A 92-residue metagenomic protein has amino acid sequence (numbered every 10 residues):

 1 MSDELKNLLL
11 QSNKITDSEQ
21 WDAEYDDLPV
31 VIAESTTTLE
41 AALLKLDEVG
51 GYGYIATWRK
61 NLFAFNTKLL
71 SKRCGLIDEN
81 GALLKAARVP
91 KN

Functional and structural regions predicted by a protein language model:
M1-Y25: Acidic-basic catalytic patches of nuclease active cores, encompassing PD-(D/E)XK and other metal-cofactor nuclease
N7-K14, L28-T36, A86-R88: Short low-complexity stretches enriched in small and charged residues
I15, E19, A56, F63 (+2 more regions): Generic marker of "main functional regions" within proteins
L28-P29, E34-I77: Catalytic cores of nucleic-acid endonucleases
K72-N92: Intrinsically disordered, low-complexity terminal regions enriched in charged/polar residues
